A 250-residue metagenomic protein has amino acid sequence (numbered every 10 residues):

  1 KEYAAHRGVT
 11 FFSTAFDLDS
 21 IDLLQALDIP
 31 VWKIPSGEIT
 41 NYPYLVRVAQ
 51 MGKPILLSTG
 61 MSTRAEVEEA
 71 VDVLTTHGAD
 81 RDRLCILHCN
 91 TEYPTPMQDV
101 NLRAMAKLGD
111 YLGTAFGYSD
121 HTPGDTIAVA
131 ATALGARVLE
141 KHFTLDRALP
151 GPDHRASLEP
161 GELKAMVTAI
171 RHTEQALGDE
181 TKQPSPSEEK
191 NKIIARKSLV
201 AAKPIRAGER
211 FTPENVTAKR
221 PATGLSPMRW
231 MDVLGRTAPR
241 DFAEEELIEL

Functional and structural regions predicted by a protein language model:
K1-L250: Catalytic cores and adjacent flexible loops of soluble metabolic enzymes that perform enolate/carbanion chemistry on
